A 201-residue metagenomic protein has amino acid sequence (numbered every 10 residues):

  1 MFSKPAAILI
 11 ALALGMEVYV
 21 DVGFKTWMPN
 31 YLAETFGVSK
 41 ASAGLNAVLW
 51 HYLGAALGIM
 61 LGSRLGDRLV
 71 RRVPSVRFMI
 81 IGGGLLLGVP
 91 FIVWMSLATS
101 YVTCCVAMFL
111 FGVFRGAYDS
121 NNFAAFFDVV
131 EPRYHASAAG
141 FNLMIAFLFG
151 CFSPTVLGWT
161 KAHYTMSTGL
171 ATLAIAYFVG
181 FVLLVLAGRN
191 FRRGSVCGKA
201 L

Functional and structural regions predicted by a protein language model:
K4-M60, G116-D119, F123, S153-P154: Extracytoplasmic gate region of multi-pass secondary transporters
A11, G44-L45, G82, N122 (+3 more regions): Conserved glycine-rich helix-kink/hinge and helix-boundary motifs of the Major Facilitator Superfamily
L32-A33, L65-G66, V70, L157-T165: Interfacial helix-cap and linker-helix signal at transmembrane-aqueous boundaries of multi-pass secondary transporters
D67-G84: Cytoplasmic membrane-interface "Motif A"-like loop-to-helix N-cap segments of 12-TM Major Facilitator Superfamily
V76-M79, L157-Y177: A membrane-interface helix-boundary motif in multi-pass transporters
F91-S96, L173-L201: Multi-pass alpha-helical transporter architecture, strongest for 12-TM Major Facilitator/SLC carriers used
Y101-A117: Hydrophobic core of transmembrane alpha-helices in multi-pass small-molecule transporters, especially MFS/SLC-type
F127-Y164: A late C-terminal transmembrane helix in Major Facilitator Superfamily
